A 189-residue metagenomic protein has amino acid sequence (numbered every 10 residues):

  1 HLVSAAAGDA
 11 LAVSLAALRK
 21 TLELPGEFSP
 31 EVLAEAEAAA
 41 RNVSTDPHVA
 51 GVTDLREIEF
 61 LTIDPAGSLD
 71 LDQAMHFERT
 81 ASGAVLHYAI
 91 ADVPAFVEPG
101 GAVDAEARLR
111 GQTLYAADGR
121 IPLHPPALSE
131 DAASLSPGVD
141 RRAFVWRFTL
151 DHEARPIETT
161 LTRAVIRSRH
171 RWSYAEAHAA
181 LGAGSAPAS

Functional and structural regions predicted by a protein language model:
H1-H87, P94-D140, R167, R171-A188: Charge-lined substrate channels and their catalytic hotspots, especially those that engage the 3′ end of RNA
Y88-A89, W146: Generic detector of bulky aromatic hydrophobic side chains
A89-A91, T162-R163: Secondary-structure transition/turn motif
P126-A164: Catalytic nucleotidyl-transfer cores of nucleotide-processing enzymes
